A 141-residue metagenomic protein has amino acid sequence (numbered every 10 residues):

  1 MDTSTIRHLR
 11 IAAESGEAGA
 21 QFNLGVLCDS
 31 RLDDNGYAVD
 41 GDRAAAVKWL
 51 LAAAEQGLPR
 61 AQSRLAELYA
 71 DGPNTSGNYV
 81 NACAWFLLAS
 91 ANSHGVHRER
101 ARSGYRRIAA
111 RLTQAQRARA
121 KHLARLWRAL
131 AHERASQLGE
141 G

Functional and structural regions predicted by a protein language model:
M1, E14-E17, R31-Y37, E55-P59 (+3 more regions): Short helix-capping/linker turns of helical repeat alpha-solenoids
M1-H8, D34-W49, S76-A84: Structural signature of tandem alpha-helical TPR/SEL1-like repeats, specifically the intra-repeat loop/turn
M1-L27: N-terminal segments that cap or nucleate solenoid repeat domains
R10, L51, A84-L87, R125: Alpha-solenoid helical repeat scaffolds
N23-D34, R64-D71, A89, G104-R107: Hydrophobic face of amphipathic alpha-helices that form TPR/SEL1-like repeat modules and related alpha-solenoid
E99-G141: Terminal, low-structured helical/coil segments at or just beyond the last alpha-helical repeat
